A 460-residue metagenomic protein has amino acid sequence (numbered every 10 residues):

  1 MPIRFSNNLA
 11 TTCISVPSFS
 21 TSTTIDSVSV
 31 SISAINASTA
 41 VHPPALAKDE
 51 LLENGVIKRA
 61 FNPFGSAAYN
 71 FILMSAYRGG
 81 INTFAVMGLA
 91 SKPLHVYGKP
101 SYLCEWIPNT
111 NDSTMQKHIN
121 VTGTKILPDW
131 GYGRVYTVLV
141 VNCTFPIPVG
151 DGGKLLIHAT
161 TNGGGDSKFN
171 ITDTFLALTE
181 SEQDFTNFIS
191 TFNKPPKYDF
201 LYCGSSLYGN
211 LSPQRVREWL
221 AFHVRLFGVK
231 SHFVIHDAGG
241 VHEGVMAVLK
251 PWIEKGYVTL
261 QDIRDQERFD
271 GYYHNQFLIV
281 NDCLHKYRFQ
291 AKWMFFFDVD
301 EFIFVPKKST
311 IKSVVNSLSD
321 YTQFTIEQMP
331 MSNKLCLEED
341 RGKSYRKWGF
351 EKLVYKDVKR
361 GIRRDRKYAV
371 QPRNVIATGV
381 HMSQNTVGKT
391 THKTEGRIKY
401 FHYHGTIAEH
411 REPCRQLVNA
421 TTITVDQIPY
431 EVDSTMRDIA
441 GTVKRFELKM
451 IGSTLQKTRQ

Functional and structural regions predicted by a protein language model:
P2-R4, I25-N187, Y273-F277, N281 (+1 more regions): Catalytic-site signature of metal-activated, phosphate-bearing donor transferases, centered on the GT-A/GT-A-like
K194-L201: A short, charged/proline- and glycine-enriched loop that marks the coil->beta-strand transition at the N-terminal
L201-G209: A conserved hydrophobic helix/loop-capping motif in glycosyltransferases and polysaccharide synthases
S212-A221: Short, acidic/polar
A221-K230: Short, acidic, metal-binding catalytic loop of nucleotide-sugar glycosyltransferases
D237-A238: Acidic ATP/Mg2+-coordinating residue in the GHKL
V241-K292: Active-site-proximal specificity loops/subdomain of glycosyltransferases
A291-F302: Short beta-strand-to-loop acidic/aromatic patch adjacent to the donor-nucleotide binding site
